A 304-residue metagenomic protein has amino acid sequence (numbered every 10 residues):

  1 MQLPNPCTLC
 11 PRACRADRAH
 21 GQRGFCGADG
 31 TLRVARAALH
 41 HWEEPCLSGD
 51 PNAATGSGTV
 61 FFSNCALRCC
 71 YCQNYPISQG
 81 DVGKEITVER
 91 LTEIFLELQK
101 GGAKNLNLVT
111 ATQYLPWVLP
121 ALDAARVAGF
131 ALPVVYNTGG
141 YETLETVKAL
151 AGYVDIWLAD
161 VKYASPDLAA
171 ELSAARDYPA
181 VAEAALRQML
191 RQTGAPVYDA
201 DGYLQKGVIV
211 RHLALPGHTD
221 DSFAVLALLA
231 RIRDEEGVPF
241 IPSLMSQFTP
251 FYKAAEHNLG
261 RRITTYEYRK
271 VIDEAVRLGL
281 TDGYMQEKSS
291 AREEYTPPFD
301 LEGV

Functional and structural regions predicted by a protein language model:
M1-Q22, G194-V304: Auxiliary Fe-S-binding modules of radical SAM enzymes
G27-G152, I156, S165-D167: Conserved Radical SAM active-site core
G58, L106, V134-Y136, W157-A159 (+3 more regions): Hydrophobic faces of well-ordered beta-strands that scaffold small-molecule active sites in alpha/beta enzyme cores
S78, L115, G140-T143, V161-P179 (+3 more regions): Conserved radical SAM core fold
I86, Q113, S173-V181, D220-D221 (+1 more regions): Alpha-helix N-cap and loop-to-helix initiation/capping positions
L122-P133, A184-Q192, T265-D273: Alpha-helix-loop-beta-strand connector modules within alpha/beta enzyme cores
A151-P166, P239-Q247: Non-cysteine beta-strand/loop elements that form the S-adenosyl-L-methionine
A170-D201: Anionic-ligand binding region
